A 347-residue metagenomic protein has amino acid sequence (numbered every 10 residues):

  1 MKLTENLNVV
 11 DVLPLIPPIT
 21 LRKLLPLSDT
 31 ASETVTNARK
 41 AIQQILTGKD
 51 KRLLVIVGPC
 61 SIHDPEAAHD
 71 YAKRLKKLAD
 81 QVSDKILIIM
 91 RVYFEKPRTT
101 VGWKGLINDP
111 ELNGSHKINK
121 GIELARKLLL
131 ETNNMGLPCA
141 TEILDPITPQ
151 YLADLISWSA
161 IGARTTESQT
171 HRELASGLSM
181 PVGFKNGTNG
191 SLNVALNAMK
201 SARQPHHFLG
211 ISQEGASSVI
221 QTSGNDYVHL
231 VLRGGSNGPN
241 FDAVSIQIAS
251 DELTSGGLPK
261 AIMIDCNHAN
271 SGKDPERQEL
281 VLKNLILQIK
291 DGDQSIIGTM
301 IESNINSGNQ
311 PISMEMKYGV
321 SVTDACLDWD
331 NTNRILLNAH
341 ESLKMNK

Functional and structural regions predicted by a protein language model:
K2-E5, K85-F241, S245-I246, H268-A269 (+6 more regions): Active-site-facing alpha/beta catalytic cores
E5-L46: N- or domain-start disorder-to-order transition segments that initiate the globular core
L46-K49, K76-S83, K127-G136, T222 (+1 more regions): Acidic (Asp/Glu)-rich catalytic clusters
L54-A67, D324: Conserved phosphate/anionic-ligand binding catalytic regions in large, soluble enzymes, centered on
G58, I264, D328: Conserved, mostly hydrophobic/aromatic
P65-K77, T100-N108: Glycine-rich loop at the start of a catalytic domain that most often binds anionic cofactors/ligands
R233-G235, N240, I248-M263: A contiguous, surface-oriented mixed alpha/beta subdomain in the mid-to-C-terminal portion of proteins that forms
E302-M345: Internal helix-turn-beta structural module
